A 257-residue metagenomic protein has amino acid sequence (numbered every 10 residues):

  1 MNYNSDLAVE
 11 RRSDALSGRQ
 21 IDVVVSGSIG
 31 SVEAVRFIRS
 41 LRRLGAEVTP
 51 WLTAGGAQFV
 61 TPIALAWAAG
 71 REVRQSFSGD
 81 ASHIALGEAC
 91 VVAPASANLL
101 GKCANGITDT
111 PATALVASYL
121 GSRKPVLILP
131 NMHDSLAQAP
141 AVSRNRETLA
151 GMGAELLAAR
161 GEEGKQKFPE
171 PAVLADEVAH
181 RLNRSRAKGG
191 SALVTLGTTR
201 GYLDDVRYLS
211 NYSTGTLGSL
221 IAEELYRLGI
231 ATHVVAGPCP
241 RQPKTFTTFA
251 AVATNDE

Functional and structural regions predicted by a protein language model:
M1-E257: A cross-family phosphate/adenosyl-ligand binding-site feature
